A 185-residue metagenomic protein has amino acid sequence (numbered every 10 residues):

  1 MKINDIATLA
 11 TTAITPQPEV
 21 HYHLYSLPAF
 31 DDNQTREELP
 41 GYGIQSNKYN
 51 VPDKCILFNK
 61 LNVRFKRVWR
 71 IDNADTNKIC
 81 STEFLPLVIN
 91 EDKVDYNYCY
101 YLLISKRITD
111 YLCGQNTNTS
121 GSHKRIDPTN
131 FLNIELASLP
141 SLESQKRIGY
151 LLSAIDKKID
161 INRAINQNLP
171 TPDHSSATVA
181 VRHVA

Functional and structural regions predicted by a protein language model:
M1, K78-L85, T119-G149: A short glycine-rich beta-alpha junction/loop motif
M1-I14, A137-A180, A185: Non-catalytic DNA-recognition/assembly elements of restriction-modification systems
N4-T15, E19-I56, I71: Sequence-specific dsDNA recognition surfaces
S26-D31, L61-N62, N116: Short, small-residue-rich loop/turn micro-motifs
L27, I89, L136: Active-site donor-binding loop signature of nucleotide-sugar glycosyltransferases
N47-Y49, D53-I108, G121-S122: A short beta-sheet element
I104-T117, E135-A137: Well-ordered mid-protein domain cores that form the structural environment of catalytic cofactors
